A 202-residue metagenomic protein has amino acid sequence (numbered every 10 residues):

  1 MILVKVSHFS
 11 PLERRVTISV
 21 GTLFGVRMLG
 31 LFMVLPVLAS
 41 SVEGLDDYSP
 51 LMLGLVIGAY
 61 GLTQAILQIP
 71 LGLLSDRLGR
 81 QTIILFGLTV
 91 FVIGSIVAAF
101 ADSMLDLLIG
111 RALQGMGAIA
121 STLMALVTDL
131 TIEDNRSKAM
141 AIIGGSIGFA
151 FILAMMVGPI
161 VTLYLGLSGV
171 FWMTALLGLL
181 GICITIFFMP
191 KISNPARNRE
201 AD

Functional and structural regions predicted by a protein language model:
I2-L12, P190-D202: Juxtamembrane intracellular "pre-TM" segments in multi-pass secondary transporters
E13-V37: Pair of pore-lining "gating" transmembrane helices in MFS-fold secondary transporters
P36-P50: Short amphipathic helix-loop junctions that connect adjacent transmembrane helices in Major Facilitator Superfamily/SLC
A39, A150-T162: Small-residue (Gly/Pro/Ala) motifs that create kinks and tight helix-helix packing interfaces
G61-I69, F151-I152: Residue-level signature of mid-helix packing/kink "hotspots" within the transmembrane helices of 12-pass Major
I66-D102: Conserved MFS/SLC helix-loop-helix module at the cytosolic interface between two early adjacent transmembrane helices
G110-I147: Cytoplasmic helix-loop-helix junction between adjacent transmembrane helices in 12-TM secondary transporters
L176-P195: C-terminal membrane-cytosol helix-exit motif in multi-pass small-molecule transporters
